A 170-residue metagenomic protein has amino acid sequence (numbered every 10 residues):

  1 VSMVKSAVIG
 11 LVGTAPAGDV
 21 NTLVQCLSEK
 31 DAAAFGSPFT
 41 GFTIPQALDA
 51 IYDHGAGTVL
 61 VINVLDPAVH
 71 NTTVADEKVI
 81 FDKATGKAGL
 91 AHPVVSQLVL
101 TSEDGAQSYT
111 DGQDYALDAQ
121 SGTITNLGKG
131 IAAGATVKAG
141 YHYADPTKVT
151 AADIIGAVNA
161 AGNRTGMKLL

Functional and structural regions predicted by a protein language model:
V1-L170: Surface-exposed assembly/interface segments
